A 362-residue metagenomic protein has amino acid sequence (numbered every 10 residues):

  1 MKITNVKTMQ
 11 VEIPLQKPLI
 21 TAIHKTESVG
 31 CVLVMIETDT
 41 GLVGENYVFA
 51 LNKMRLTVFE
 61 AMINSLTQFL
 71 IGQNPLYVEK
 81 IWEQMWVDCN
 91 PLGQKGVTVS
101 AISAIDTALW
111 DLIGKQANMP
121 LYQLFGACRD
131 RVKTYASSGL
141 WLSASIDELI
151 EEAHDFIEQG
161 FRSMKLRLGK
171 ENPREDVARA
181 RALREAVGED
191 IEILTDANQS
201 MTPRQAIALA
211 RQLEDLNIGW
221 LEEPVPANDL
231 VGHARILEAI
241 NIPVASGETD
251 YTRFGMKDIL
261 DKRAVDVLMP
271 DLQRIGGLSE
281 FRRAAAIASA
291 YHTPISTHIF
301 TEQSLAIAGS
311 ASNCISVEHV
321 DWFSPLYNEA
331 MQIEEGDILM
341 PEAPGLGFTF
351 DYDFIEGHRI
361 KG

Functional and structural regions predicted by a protein language model:
M1-E45, F49-L51, S324: Structured beta-strand/loop patches that form or line metal/cofactor-binding pockets in enzymes
I3, G41, L66, I105 (+8 more regions): Conserved, mostly hydrophobic/aromatic
T4-P14, V29, S296-G362: Flexible C-terminal active-site loop/helix
N5, E37-Q116: Metal- or metallocofactor-binding catalytic centers and their adjacent structured scaffolds across diverse enzyme
M54-F59, K257-K262, E280-R283, T301-N313 (+1 more regions): Histidine/acidic-residue-rich catalytic or RNA/ligand-binding cores of hydrolases and nuclease-related proteins
L92, P120-L142, R179, A186-E192: N-terminal small/glycine-rich loop or linker at the start of catalytic domains across soluble metabolic enzymes
V132-E148, A197-P203, A245: Active-site mouth loops of central-metabolism enzymes
L166-H298: Catalytic core of soluble alpha/beta enzymes
